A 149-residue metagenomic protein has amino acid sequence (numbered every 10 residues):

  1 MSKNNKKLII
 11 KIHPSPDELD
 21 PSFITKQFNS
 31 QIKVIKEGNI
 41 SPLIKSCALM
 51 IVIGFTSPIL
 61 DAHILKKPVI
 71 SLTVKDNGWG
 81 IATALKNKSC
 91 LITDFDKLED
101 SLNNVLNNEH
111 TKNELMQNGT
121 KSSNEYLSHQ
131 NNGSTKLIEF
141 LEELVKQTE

Functional and structural regions predicted by a protein language model:
M1-E37, G80: Catalytic donor nucleotide-activated moiety binding site of glycosyltransferases and closely related
I10-I12, V52, S71-T73: Short beta-strand/turn micro-motifs composed of small residues that flank or help shape donor/cofactor-binding pockets
L19-N29, S57-L127: Catalytic binding pocket for nucleotide-activated donors in carbohydrate/polymer assembly enzymes
E37-G38, T56: Structural motif corresponding to alpha-helix initiation and N-cap regions
G38-P42, K97: Short acidic active-site motifs
K45-I53: Acidic donor-binding loop of glycosyltransferase active sites
L127-E149: C-terminal alpha-helical cap of glycosyltransferases
